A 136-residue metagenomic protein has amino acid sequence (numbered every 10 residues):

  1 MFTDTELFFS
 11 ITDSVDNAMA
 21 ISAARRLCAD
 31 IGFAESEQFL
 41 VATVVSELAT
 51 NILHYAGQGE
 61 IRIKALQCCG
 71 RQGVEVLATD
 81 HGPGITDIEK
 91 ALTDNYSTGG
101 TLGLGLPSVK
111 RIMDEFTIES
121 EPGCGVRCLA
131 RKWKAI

Functional and structural regions predicted by a protein language model:
M1-L7, A49-I136: Conserved beta-strand-loop-beta-strand hairpin that lines the nucleotide-binding pocket of ATP/GTP-utilizing enzymes
M1-T43: Bergerat-fold GHKL ATPase/HATPase_c domain
